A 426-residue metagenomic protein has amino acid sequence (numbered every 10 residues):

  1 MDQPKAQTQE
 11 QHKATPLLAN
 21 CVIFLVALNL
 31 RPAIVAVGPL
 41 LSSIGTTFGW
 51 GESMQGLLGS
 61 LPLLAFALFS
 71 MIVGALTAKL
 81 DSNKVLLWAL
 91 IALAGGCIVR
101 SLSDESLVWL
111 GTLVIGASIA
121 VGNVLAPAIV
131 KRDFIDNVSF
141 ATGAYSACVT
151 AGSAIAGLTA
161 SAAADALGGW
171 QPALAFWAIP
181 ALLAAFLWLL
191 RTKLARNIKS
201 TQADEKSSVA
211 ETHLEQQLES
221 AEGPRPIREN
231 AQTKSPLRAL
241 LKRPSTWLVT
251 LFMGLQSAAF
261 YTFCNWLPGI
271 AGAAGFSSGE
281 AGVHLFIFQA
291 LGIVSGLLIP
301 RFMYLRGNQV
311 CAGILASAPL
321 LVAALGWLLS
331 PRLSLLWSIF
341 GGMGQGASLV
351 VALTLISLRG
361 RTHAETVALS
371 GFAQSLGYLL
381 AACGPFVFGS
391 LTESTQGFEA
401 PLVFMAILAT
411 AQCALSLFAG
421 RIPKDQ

Functional and structural regions predicted by a protein language model:
V35, L63-M71, S153-A154, Q289-L297 (+1 more regions): Residue-level signature of mid-helix packing/kink "hotspots" within the transmembrane helices of 12-pass Major
V37-G38, P244-F286, A290-G296: Extracytoplasmic gate region of multi-pass secondary transporters
L68-S106: Conserved MFS/SLC helix-loop-helix module at the cytosolic interface between two early adjacent transmembrane helices
F69-D81, S295-N308: Helix-to-loop junctions at the C-terminal end of transmembrane segments in multipass secondary transporters
E105, D136-N137, A144-N197: Helix-loop-helix hairpin linking two adjacent transmembrane segments in secondary transporters
L113-A147: Cytoplasmic helix-loop-helix junction between adjacent transmembrane helices in 12-TM secondary transporters
G307-A352: C-terminal transmembrane helical hairpin of 12-TM major facilitator-type secondary transporters
H363-F398, M405: A late C-terminal transmembrane helix in Major Facilitator Superfamily
